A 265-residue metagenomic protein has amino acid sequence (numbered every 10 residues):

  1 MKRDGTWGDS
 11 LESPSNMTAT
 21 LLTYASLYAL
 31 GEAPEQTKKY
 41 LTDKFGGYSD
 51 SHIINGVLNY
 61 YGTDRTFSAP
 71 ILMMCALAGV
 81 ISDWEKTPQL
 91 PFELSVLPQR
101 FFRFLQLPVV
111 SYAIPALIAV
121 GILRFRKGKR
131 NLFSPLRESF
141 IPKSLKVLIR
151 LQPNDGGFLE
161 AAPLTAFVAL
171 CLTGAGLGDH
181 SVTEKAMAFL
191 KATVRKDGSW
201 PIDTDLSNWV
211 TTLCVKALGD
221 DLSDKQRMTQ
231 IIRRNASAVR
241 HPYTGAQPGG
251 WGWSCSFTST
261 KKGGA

Functional and structural regions predicted by a protein language model:
M1-A265: Preference for long, amphipathic alpha-helical scaffolds in soluble/luminal domains and all-alpha bundles
